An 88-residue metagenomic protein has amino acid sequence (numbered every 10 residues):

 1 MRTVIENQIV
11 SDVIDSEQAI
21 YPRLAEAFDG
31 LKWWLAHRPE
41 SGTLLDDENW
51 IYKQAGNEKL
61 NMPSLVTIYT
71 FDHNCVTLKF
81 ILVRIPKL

Functional and structural regions predicted by a protein language model:
M1-G30: Arg/Lys-rich, positively charged N-terminal/basic patches that mediate binding to nucleic acids
R2-T3, L44, C75-T77: A conserved beta-turn-beta hairpin within the catalytic core of GNAT-like acetyltransferases that forms part
Q8, S16, D47-E48, E58 (+1 more regions): Short linear motifs in intrinsically disordered/low-complexity regions
L24-E26, G42, L60, D72: Solvent-exposed, well-ordered amphipathic alpha-helical segments that flank/support binding or catalytic loops
W33-N61: A short, surface-exposed loop/turn module that caps and links secondary-structure elements
A55-L88: Enriched for short, Lys/Arg-rich terminal
